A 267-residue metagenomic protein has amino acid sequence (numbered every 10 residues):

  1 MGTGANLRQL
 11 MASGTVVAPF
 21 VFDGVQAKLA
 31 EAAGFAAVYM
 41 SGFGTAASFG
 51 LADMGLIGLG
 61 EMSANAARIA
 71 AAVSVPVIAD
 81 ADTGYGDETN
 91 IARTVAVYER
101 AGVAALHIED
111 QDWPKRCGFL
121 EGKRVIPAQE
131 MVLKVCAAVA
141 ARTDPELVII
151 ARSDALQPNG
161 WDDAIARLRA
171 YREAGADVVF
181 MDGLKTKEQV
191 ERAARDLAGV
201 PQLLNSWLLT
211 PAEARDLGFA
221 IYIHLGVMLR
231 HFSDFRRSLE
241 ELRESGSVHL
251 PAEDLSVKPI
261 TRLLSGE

Functional and structural regions predicted by a protein language model:
G2-H224, R230-E241: Alpha/beta enzyme core
A140, G226-E267: Extended, intrinsically disordered, low-complexity segments
